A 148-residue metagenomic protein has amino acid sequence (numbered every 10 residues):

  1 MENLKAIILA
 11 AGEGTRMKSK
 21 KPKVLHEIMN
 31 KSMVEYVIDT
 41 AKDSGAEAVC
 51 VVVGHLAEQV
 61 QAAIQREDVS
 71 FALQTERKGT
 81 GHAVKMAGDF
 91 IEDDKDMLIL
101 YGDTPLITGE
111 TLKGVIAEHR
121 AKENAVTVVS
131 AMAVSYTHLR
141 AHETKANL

Functional and structural regions predicted by a protein language model:
M1-N3, K31-A117: Conserved N-terminal catalytic core of the sugar/cofactor nucleotidyltransferase
M1-S19: N-terminal nucleotide-binding beta1-loop-alpha1 segment
L9-A10, V52, L100-Y101, T127-M132: Short beta-strand segments
S19, T104-P105, H142: Short, proline-centered helix/strand-breaking motifs
K21-L25: Short glycine-enriched, charge-decorated loop/helix-capping segments at active-site entrances that position
T111-A133: Conserved donor-nucleotide/metal-binding helix-loop-beta segment in metal-dependent transferases, i.e., the alpha-helix
T137-T144: Conserved small/polar residues in nucleotide/adenosyl-binding loops
